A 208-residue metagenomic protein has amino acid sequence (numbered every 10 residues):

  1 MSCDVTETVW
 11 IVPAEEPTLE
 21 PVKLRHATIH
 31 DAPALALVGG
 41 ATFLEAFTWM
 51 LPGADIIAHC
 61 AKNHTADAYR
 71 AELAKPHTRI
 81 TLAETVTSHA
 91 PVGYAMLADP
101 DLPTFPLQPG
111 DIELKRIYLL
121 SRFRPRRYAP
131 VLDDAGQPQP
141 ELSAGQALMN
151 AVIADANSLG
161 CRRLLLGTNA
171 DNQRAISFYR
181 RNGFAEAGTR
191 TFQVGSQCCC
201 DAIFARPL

Functional and structural regions predicted by a protein language model:
C3, E7-I11, P17, H26-I29 (+6 more regions): Acetyl-CoA-dependent GNAT
C3, E7-W10, G110-I112, R162-L165 (+1 more regions): C-terminal "cap" of GNAT-fold acetyltransferases
L24-A27, L35, L148, V152 (+3 more regions): Hydrophobic packing within well-folded, soluble alpha/beta domains
T28-D31, N172: Acidic/polar helix N-cap motif
P33, T81, I176-S177: Alpha-helical elements of the RecA-like P-loop NTPase motor core of helicases
P52-G53, G188: Glycine-/proline-rich flexible loop or hinge segments
